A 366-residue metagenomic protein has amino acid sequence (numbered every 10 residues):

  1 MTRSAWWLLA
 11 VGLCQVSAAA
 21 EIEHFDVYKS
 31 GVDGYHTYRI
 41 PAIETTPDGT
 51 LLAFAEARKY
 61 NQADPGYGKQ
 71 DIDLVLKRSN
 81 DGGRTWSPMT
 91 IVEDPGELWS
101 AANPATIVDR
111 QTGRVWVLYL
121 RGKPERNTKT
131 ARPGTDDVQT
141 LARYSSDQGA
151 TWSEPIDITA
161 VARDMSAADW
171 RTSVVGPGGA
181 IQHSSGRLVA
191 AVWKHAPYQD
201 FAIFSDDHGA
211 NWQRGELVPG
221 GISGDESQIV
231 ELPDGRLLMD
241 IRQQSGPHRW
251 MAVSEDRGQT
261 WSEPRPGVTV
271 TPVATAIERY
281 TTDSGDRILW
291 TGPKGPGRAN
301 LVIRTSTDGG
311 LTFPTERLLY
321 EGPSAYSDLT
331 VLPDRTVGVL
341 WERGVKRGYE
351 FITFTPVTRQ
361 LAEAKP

Functional and structural regions predicted by a protein language model:
M1-W7: Bacterial N-terminal signal peptides that target proteins for export
W7-Q15: Bacterial N-terminal signal peptides
A20-P366: Asp-box/BNR beta-propeller blade signature and adjacent active/binding-site loops in extracellular glycan-interacting
